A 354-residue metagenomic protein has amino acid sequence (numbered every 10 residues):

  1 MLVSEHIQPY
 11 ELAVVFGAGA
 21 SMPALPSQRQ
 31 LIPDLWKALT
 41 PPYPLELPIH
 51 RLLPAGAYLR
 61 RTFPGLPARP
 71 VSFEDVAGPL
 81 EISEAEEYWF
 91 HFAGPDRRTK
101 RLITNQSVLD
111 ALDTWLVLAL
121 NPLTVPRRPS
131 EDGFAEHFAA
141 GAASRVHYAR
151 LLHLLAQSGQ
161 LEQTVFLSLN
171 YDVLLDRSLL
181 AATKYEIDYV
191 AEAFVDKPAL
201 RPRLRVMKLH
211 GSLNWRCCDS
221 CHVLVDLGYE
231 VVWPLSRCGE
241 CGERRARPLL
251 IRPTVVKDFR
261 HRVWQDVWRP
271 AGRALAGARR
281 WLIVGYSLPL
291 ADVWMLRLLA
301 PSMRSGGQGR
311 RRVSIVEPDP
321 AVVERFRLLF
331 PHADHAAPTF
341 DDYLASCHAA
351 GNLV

Functional and structural regions predicted by a protein language model:
M1-V354: Conserved catalytic alpha/beta core of Sir2/sirtuin-type deacylases, generalized to analogous enzyme cores that bind
